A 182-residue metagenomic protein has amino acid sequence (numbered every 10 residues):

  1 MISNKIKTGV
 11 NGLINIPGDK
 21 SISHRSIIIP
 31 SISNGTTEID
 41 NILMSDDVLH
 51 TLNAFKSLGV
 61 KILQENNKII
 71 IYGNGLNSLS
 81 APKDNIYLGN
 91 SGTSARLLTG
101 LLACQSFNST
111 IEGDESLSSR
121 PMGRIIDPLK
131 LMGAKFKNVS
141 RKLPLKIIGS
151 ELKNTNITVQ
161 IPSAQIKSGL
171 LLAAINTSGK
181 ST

Functional and structural regions predicted by a protein language model:
M1-T182: Structural preference for solvent-exposed beta-strand-turn elements and adjacent flexible terminal/loop segments within
